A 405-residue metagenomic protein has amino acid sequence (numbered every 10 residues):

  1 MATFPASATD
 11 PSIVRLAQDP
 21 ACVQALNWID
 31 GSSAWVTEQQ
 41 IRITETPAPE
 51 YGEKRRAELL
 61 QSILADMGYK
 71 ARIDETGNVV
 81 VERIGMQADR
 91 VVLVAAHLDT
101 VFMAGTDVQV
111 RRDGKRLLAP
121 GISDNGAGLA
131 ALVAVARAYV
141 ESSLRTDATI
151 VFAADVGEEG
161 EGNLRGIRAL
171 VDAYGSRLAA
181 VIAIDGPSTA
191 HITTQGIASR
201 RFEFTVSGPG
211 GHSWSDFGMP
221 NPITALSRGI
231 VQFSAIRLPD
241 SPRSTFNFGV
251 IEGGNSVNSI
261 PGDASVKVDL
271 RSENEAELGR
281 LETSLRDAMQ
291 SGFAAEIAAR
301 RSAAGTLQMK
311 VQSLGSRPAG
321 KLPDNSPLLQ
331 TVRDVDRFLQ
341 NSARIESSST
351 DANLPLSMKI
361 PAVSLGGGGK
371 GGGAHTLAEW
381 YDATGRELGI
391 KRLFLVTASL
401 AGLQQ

Functional and structural regions predicted by a protein language model:
T3-T46, G196-A198: N-terminal hydrophobic or amphipathic helices/low-complexity stretches enriched in small/hydrophobic/Pro/Gly
F4-Q24, P222-Q405: Metal-dependent amide/peptide-bond hydrolase catalytic core, centered on the "pita-bread" metallohydrolase fold
E38-R90: A non-catalytic alpha/beta surface segment that caps or lines the substrate-entry region of metallo-dependent hydrolase
E82-N125: Catalytic-core environment of secreted peptidases
A95-A96, A153-D155, V181-D185, T205-S207 (+1 more regions): Short beta-strand segments
L98-D113, L178, T193-T205, D334: Acidic-glycine-rich active-site phosphate/pyrophosphate-binding loop
R116, G121, N125-S199, P239 (+2 more regions): Acidic/histidine-rich catalytic neighborhood of metal-dependent amide-processing enzymes
